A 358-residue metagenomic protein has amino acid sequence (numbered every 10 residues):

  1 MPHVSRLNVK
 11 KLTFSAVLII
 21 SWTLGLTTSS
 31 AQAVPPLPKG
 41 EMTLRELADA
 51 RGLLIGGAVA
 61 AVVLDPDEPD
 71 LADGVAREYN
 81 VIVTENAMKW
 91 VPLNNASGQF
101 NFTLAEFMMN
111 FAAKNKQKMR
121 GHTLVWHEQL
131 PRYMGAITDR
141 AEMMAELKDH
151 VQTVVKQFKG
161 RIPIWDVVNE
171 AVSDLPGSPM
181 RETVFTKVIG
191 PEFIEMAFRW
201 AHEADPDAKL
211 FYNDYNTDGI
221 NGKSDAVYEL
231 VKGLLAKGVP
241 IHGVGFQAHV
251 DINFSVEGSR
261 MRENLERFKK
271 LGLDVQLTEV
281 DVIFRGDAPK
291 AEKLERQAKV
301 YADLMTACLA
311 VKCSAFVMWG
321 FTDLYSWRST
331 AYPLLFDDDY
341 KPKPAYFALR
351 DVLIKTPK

Functional and structural regions predicted by a protein language model:
M1-V9: N-terminal secretory signal peptides that target proteins for export/translocation
T13-G25: Bacterial N-terminal signal peptides
V34-V81, E85: Boundary/entry segment of secreted carbohydrate-active catalytic domains
P35-L37, A58-D70, W90-T103, V172-P176 (+3 more regions): Acidic-and-aromatic substrate-binding clefts and catalytic sites of carbohydrate-active enzymes
M42-R45, R77, V81-N95, L104-T217 (+1 more regions): Substrate-binding cleft and catalytic face of glycoside hydrolase catalytic domains, especially the flexible beta-alpha
V62-E78, A145-V154, G222-L234, A298-M305: Short, acidic/polar
N80-A87, N169, A204-D214, V227-V256 (+1 more regions): Aromatic- and acid-rich polysaccharide-binding/catalytic face of secreted or lumenal carbohydrate-active enzymes
K209-T217, A248-I252, F268-V300, F321-L334: Active-site clefts of carbohydrate-active enzymes
